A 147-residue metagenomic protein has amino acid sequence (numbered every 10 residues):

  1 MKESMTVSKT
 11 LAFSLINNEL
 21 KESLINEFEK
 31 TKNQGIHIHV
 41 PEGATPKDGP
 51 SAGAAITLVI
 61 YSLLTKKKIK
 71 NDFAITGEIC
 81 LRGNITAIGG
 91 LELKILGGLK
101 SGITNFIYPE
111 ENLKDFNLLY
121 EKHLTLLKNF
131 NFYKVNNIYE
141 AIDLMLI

Functional and structural regions predicted by a protein language model:
M1-I147: Peripheral, non-AAA+ core regions of ATP-driven protein-machinery
